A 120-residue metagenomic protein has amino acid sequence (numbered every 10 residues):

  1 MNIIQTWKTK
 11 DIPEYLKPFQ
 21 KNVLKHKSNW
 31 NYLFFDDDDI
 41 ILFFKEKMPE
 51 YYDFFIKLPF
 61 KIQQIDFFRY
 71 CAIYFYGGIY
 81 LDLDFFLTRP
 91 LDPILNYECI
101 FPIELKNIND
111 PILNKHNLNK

Functional and structural regions predicted by a protein language model:
M1-E50: N-terminal anchoring/stem segment of glycosyltransferases
W7-D11, K47-M48, F55, Y76-G78 (+1 more regions): Short linear motifs at secondary-structure transitions and domain/linker junctions
I12-L16, L58-D66, K120: Aromatic-acidic/polar surface patches that form glycan- and anion
P18-N22, F85-L91, L118: Intrinsically disordered, low-complexity boundary segments flanking structured domains
K25-N29, K57, P93: Secondary-structure boundary motif
F44-Q63: ATP-dependent phospho-/nucleotidyl transfer catalytic cores
K61-P111: GT-A fold catalytic core of metal-dependent nucleotide-sugar glycosyltransferases, centered on the diacidic
N114-K120: Short, intrinsically disordered, charge-balanced linker/junction segments flanking boundaries in proteins
